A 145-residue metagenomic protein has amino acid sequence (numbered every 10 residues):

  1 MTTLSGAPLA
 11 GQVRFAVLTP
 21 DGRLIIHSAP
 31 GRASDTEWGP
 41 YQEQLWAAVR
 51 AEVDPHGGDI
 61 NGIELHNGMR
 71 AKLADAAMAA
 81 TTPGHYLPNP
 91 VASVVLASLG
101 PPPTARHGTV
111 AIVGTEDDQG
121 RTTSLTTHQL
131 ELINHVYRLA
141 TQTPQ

Functional and structural regions predicted by a protein language model:
M1-Q145: Short beta-rich binding modules
